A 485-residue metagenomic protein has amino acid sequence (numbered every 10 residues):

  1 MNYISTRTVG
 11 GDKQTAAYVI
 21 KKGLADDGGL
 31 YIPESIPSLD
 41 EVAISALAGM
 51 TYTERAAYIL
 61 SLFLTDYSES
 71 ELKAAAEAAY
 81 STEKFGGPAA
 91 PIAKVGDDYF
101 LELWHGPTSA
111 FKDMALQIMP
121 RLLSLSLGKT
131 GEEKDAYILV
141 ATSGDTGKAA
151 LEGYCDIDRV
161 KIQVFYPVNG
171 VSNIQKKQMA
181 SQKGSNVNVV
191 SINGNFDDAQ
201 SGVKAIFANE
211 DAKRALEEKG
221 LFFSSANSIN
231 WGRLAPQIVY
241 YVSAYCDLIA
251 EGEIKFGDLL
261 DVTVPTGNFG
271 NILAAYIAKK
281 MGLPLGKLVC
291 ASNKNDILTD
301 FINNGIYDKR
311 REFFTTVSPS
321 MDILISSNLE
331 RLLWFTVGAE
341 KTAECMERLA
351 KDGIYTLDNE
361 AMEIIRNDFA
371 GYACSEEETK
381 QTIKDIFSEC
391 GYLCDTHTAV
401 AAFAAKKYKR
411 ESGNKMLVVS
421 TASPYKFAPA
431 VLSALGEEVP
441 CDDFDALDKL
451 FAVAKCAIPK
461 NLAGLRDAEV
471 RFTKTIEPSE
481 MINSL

Functional and structural regions predicted by a protein language model:
M1-L485: PLP-dependent amino-acid enzyme catalytic core
